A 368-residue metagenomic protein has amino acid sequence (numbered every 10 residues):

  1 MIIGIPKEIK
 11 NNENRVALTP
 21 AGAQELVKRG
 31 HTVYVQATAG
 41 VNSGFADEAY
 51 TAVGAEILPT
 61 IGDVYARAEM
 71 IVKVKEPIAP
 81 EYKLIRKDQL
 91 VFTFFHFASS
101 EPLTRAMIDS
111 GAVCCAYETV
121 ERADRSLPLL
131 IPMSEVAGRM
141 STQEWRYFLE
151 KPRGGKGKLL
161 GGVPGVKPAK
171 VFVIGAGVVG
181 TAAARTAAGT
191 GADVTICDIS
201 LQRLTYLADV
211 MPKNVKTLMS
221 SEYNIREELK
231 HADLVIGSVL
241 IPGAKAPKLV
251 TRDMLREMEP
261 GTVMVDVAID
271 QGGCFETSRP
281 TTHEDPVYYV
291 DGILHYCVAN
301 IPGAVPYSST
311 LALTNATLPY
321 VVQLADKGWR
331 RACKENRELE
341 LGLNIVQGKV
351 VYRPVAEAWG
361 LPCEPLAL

Functional and structural regions predicted by a protein language model:
I2, E8, P77-A169, V298-N300: Glycine/serine-rich phosphate-binding loop and adjoining beta1-alpha1 elements at the start of nucleotide-handling
I2-S110: An N-terminal-biased, well-structured beta-alpha scaffold segment characteristic of Rossmann-like dinucleotide-binding
P6, R29-G30, V53, S110-C114 (+11 more regions): Change "in soluble alpha/beta enzymes" to "in soluble alpha/beta proteins
P6-F45, P152-G237, V287: Glycine-rich phosphate/diphosphate-binding loop of Rossmann-like nucleotide-binding domains
E69, K75-E76, F95-H96, S221 (+3 more regions): Short glycine-/small-residue-rich Rossmann-like dinucleotide-binding loops
E118-E144, F148-L159, I269, C274-L368: Adenosine-phosphate binding glycine-rich loop
D209-D291: Rossmann-like adenosine-cofactor binding region
